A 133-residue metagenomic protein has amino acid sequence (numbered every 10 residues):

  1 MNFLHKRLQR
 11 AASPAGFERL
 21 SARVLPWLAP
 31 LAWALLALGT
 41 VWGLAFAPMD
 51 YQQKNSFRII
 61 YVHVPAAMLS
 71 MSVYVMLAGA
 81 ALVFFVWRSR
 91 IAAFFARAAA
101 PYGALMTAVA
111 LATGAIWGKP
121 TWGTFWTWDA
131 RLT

Functional and structural regions predicted by a protein language model:
N2-F17, A22-D50, K54-W122, T127-T133: Hydrophobic cores of alpha-helical transmembrane segments in multi-pass integral membrane proteins
